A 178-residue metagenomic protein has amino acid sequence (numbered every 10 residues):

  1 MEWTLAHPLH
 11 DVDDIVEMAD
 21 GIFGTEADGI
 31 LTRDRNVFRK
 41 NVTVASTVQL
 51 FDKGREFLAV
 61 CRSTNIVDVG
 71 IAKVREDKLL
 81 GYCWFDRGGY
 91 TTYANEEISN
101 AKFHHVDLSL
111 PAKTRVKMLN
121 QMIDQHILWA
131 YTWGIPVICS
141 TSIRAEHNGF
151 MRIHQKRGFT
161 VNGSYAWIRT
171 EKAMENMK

Functional and structural regions predicted by a protein language model:
M1-M18: A short beta-loop-alpha structural element at the N-terminal edge of CoA-dependent acyl/N-acetyltransferase catalytic
D14-G21, V42-S46, Q121, Q125: Alpha-helical elements of Rossmann-like donor-binding domains used by nucleotide-donor carbohydrate transfer enzymes
E17-V37: Helix-loop element at the rim of GNAT/NAT acetyltransferase active sites that forms part of the acceptor-substrate
I30-L58, R62-V69, V74, G81-A94: A conserved beta-strand-loop-helix scaffold within acyl/acetyltransferase catalytic domains
L80-G81, G163: A structural microfeature
G89-A101, T160-V161: A conserved beta-turn-beta hairpin within the catalytic core of GNAT-like acetyltransferases that forms part
E96-Q155: Acyl-donor binding region in acyl/amide transferases
M151, Q155-K178: C-terminal "cap" of GNAT-fold acetyltransferases
